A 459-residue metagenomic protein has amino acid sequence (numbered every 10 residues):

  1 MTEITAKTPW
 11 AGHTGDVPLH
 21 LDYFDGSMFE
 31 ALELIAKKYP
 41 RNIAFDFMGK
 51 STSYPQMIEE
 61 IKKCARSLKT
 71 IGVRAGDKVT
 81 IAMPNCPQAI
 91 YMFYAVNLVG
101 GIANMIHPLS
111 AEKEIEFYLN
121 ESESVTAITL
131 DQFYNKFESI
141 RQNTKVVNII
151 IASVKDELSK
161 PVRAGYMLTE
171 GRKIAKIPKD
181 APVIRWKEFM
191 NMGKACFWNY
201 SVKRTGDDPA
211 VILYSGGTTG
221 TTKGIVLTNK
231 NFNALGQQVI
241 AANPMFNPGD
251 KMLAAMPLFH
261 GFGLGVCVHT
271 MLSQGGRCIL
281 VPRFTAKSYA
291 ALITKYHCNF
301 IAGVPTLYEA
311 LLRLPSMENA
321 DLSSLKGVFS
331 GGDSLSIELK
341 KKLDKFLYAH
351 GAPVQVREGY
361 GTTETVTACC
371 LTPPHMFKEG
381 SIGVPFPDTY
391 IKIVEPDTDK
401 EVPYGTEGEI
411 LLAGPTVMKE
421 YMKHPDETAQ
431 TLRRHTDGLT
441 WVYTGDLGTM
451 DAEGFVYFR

Functional and structural regions predicted by a protein language model:
G26, K400-G405, E409-R459: Conserved ATP-binding/catalytic segment of the ANL
R41-C86, I90-Y94, A111-E116: Conserved AMP-binding/adenylate-forming core of the ANL superfamily
S53-P55, S201, A210-A234: Conserved AMP-binding A3 loop
I58-K63, G193-K194, G206, I225-N247 (+6 more regions): Conserved structural elements of the adenylate-forming
I71, L98-E188: Structural core segment of the AMP-binding/adenylate-forming
K176-Y214, T221, P244-K251: Conserved pre-ATP/AMP-binding loop-to-beta segment of ANL
N233-K251, F259-A302, A310, L314: Conserved AMP-binding/adenylation subdomain of ANL enzymes
C298-G303, L312-E379, Y390: Gly/Ser/Thr-rich phosphate-binding loop
